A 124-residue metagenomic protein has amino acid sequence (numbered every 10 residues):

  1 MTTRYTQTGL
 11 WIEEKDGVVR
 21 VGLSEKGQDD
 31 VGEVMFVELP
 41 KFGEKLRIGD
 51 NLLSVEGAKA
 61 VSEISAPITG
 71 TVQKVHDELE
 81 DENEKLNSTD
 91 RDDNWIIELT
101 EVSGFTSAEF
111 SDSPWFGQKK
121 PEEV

Functional and structural regions predicted by a protein language model:
M1-I48, E84, S88-S103, S107-V124: Acidic, low-complexity mobile loops and tails
G9-W11, I64, V72: Conserved hydrophobic positions within beta-strands
I12-E14, V55-A58, V75-E78, V102: Residue-level recognition of beta-strand microenvironments
L23-G27, D50, K59, H76-L79: Short, well-ordered turn and helix-capping elements at secondary-structure junctions
P40-K41, N51, A58-V61: Short glycine/proline-centered loop/turn elements that form peptide/ligand docking sites
E56-S65, E82-K85: Short, Lys/Arg- and Gly-enriched loop/turn segments at beta-strand edges
I68: A cytosolic small-molecule/anion-sensing beta-strand core signal
